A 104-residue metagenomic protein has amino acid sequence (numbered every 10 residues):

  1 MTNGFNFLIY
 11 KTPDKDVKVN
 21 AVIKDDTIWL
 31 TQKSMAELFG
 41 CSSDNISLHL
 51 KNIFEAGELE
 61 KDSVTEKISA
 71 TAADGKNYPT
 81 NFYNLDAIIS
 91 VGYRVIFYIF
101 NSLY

Functional and structural regions predicted by a protein language model:
M1-S43, S69-Y104: Positively charged, aromatic-accented nucleic-acid-binding surfaces
G40, K51-E55: Residue-level detection of the helix-turn-helix DNA-binding "recognition helix"
E58-A73: Short Lys/Arg-enriched helix C-cap and helix-to-coil transition segments that create basic nucleic-acid-contact patches
